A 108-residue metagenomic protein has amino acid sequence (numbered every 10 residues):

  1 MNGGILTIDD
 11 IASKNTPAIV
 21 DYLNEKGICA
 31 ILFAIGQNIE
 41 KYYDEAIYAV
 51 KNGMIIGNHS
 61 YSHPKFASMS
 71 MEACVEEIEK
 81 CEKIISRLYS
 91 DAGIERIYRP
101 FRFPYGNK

Functional and structural regions predicted by a protein language model:
M1-R99, F103: Active-site beta->alpha N-cap acidic-glycine motif
Y105-K108: Histidine/lysine/aspartate-rich catalytic loop segments that bind and position anionic ligands
